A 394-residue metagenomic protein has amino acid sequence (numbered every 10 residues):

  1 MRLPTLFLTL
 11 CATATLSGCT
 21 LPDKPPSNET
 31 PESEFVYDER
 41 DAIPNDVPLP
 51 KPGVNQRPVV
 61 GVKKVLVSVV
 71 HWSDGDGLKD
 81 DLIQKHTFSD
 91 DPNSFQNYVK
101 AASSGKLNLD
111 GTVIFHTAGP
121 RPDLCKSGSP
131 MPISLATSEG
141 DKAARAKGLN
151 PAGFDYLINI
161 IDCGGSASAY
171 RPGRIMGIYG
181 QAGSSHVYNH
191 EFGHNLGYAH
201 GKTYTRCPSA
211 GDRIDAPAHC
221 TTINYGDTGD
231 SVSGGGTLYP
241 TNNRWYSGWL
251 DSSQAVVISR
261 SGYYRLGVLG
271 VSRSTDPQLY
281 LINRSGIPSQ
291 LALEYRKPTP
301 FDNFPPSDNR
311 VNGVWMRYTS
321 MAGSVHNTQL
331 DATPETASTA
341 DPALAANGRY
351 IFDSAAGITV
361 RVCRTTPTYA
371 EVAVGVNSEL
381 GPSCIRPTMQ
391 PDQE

Functional and structural regions predicted by a protein language model:
M1-F7: Bacterial N-terminal signal peptides that target proteins for export
L16-G18: C-terminal motif of bacterial Sec signal peptides marking the signal peptidase cleavage site
T20-P22: Bacterial signal peptide processing site
P31-G183, R206, R265, N303: Zn2+-dependent metallopeptidase catalytic core
P31-P48, H71, D76-L78, I175-A182 (+2 more regions): Non-catalytic C-terminal accessory/binding modules of secreted extracellular proteins
V62, Y225-D227, V311: Short, solvent-exposed loop/turn segments at the edges of secondary structure
P151, D155-F304: Extracellular hydrolytic enzyme modules, especially secreted metalloproteases of the metzincin/thermolysin-like class
